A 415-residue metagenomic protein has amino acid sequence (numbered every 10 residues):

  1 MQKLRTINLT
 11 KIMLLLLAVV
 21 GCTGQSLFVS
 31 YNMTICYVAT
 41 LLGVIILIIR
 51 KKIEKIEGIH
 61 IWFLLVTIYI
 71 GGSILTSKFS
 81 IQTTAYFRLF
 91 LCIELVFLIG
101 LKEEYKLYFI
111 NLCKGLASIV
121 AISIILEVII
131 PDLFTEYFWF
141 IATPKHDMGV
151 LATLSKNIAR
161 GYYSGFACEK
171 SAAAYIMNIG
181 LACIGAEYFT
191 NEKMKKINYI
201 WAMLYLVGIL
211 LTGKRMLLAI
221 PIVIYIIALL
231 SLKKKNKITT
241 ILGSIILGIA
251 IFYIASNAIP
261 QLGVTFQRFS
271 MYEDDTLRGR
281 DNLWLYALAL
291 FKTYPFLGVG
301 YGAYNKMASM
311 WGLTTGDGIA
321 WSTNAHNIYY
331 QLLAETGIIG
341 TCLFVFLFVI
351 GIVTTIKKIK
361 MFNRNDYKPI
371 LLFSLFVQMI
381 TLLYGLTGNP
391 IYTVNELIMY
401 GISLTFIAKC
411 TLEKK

Functional and structural regions predicted by a protein language model:
M1-R50, V66-T76, T381-L383, I402: N-terminal signal-anchor transmembrane segment
Q2, L15, Y37-K52, N178-T190 (+2 more regions): Hydrophobic, aromatic-rich transmembrane alpha-helices and their immediate juxtamembrane boundary segments
L41-V44, L372-K415: Transmembrane alpha-helices of multi-pass inner-membrane enzymes
G58-I61, S118, I197, I222-L230 (+3 more regions): Hydrophobic transmembrane alpha-helices and their immediate junctions
F63-I68, F79-L101, N111-A117, I124: Aromatic-anchored transmembrane helix interface
I110-P144, G149-A159, G165-S231, M379: Alpha-helical transmembrane segments of multi-pass inner-membrane proteins
I122-D132, L232-M271, L288-T293, Y301: A membrane-periplasm/extracellular boundary helix in multi-pass inner-membrane enzymes that assemble envelope glycans
S270-A289, T293-T336: Long extracytoplasmic/lumenal interhelical loops at the membrane interface of multi-pass membrane proteins
